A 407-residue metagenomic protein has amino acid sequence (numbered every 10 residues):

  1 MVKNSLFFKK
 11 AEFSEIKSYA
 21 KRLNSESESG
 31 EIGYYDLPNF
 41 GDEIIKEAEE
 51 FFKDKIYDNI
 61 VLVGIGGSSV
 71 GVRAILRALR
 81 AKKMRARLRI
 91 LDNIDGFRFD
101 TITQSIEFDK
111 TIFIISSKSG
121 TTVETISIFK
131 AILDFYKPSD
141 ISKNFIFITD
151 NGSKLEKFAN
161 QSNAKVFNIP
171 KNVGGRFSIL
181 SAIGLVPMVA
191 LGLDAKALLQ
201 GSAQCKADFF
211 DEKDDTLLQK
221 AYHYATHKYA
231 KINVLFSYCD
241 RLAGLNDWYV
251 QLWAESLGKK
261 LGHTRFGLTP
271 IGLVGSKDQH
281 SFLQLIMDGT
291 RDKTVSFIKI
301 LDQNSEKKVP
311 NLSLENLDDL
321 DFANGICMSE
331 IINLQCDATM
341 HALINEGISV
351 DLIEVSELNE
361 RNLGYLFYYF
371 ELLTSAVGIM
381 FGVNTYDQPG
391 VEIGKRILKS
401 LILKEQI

Functional and structural regions predicted by a protein language model:
M1-K53, L312-I326: Extended, charge-enriched "interface" segments that sit outside catalytic cores
A48-E49, I141-S296, G390-I407: Active-site phosphate/pyrophosphate-binding segments
E50, G96-S105, Q219-H223, T339: Short, charged beta->alpha transition segments
Y57-F210, R396-S400: Glycine-rich phosphate-binding loops that contact phosphosugars or nucleotide phosphates
S68-V70, F97-R98, T121-V123, S153-E156 (+5 more regions): Flexible loop/turn segments at secondary-structure boundaries
R77-R80, S105-F108, K130-I132, Q161-N163 (+4 more regions): Short, solvent-exposed amphipathic alpha-helical segments in soluble enzyme and RNA/protein-processing domains
S117-T122, V173, P187-L193, D240-R241 (+3 more regions): A generic structural motif
R241-E354, R361, S375-V377, F381 (+1 more regions): C-terminal catalytic subdomain
